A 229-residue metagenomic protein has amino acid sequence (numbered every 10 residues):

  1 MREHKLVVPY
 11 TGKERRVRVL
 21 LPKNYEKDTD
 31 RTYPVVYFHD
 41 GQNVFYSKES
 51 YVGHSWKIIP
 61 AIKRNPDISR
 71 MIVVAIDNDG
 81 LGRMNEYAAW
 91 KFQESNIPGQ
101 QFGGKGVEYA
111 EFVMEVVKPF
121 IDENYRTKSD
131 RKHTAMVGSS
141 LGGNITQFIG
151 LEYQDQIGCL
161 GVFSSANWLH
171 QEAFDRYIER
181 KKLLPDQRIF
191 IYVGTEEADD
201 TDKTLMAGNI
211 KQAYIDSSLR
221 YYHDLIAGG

Functional and structural regions predicted by a protein language model:
M1-G229: Non-catalytic cap/lid and distal C-terminal segments of serine-dependent acyl enzymes
